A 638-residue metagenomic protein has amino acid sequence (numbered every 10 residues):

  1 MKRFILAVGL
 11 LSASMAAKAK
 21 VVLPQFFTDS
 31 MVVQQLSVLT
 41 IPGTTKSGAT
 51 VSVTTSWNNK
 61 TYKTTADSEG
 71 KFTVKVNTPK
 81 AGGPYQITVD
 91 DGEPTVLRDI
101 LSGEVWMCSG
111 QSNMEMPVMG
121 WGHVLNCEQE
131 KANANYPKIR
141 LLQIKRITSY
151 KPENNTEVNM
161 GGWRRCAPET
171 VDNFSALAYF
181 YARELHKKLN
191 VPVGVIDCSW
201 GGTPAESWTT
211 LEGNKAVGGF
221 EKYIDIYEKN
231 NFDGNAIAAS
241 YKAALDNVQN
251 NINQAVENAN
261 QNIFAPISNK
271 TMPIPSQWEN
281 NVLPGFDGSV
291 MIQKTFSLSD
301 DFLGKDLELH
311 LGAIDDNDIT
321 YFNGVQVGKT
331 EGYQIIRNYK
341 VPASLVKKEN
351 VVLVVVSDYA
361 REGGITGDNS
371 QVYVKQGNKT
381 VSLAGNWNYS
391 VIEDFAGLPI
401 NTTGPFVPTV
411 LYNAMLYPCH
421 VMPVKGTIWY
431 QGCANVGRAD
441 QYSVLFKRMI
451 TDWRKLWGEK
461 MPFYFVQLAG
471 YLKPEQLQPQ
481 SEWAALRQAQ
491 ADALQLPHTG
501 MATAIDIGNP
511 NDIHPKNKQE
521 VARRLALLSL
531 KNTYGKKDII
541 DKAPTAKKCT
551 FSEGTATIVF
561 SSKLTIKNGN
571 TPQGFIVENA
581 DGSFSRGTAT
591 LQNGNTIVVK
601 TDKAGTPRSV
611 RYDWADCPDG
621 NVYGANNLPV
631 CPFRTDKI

Functional and structural regions predicted by a protein language model:
K20, F26-E104, A360-G364: Ser/Thr-rich low-complexity repeats and stalk/linker segments
Q25, Q34-S37, L283-D287, E308 (+2 more regions): Surface beta-strand/loop "capping" patches
Q25-D29, F286-S299, R337-Y339: Short beta-strands within extracellular/lumenal beta-sheet-rich domains
N58-K80, A313, T320-Q371: Beta-strand-rich ligand-recognition modules
G82-G92, L353-V354, R608-W614: Short, aromatic- and glycine-rich surface loops/edge beta-strands on solvent-exposed regions
T95-R165, I196-N281, E349-V424: An acidic-aromatic loop/edge-strand motif
N269, F296-G324, V352-V354: Aromatic-lined ligand-binding clefts that engage carbohydrates, nucleic acids, or primary amines
K563-I638: C-terminal beta-sandwich/jelly-roll accessory domains of carbohydrate-active enzymes
